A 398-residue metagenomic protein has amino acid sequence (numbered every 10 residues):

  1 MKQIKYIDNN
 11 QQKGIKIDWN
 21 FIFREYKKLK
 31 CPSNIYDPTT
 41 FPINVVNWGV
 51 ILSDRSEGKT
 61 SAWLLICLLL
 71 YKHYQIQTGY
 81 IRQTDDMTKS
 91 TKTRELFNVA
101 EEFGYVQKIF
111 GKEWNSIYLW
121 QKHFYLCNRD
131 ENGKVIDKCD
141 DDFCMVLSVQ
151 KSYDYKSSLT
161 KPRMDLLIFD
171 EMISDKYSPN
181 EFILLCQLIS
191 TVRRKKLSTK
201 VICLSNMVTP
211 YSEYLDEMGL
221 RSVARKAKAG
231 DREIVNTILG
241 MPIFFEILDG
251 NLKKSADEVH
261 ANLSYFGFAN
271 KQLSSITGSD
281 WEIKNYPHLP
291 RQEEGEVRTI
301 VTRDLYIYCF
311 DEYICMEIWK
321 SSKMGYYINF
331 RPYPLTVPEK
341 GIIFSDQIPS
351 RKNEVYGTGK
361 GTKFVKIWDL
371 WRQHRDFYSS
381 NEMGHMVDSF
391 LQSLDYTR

Functional and structural regions predicted by a protein language model:
K2-R398: Phosphate/NTP-binding elements of NTP-utilizing enzymes
